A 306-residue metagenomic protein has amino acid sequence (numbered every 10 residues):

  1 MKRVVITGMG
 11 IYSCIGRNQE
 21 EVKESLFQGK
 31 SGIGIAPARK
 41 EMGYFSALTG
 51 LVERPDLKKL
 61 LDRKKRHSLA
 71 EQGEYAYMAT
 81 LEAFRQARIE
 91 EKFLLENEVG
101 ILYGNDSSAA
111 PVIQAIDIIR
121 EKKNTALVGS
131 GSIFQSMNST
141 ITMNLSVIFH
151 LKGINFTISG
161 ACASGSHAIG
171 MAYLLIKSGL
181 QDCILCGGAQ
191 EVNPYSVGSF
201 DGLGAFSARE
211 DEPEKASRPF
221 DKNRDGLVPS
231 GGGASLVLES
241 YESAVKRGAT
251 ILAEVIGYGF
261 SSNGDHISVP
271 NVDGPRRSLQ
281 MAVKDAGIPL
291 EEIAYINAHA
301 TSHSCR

Functional and structural regions predicted by a protein language model:
M1, Q86-G104, A115-S130, V147-N155 (+4 more regions): Structural signature of cysteine-dependent C-C bond-forming condensing enzymes
R3-T7, F27-I35, D211-I288, E292-Y295: Condensing-enzyme catalytic core mediating Claisen C-C bond formation in acyl metabolism
I6, E21, F27-G160, A189-V197 (+1 more regions): Conserved beta-ketoacyl condensing-enzyme motif
M9-G16: Short polar catalytic/cofactor-binding loops
G16-R17, V112-I116, I169, P194-S199 (+1 more regions): Short acidic, glycine/serine/threonine-rich loops at helix termini
E24, I118, F200-L203, V272: Short, solvent-exposed amphipathic alpha-helical segments in soluble enzyme and RNA/protein-processing domains
A76-I89, N138-I141, S146-F149, N155-A189 (+1 more regions): Active-site-proximal alpha-helical scaffold in enzymes
L180-D225, Y258-P270, A300-C305: Acyl-CoA/ACP chain-elongation machinery
